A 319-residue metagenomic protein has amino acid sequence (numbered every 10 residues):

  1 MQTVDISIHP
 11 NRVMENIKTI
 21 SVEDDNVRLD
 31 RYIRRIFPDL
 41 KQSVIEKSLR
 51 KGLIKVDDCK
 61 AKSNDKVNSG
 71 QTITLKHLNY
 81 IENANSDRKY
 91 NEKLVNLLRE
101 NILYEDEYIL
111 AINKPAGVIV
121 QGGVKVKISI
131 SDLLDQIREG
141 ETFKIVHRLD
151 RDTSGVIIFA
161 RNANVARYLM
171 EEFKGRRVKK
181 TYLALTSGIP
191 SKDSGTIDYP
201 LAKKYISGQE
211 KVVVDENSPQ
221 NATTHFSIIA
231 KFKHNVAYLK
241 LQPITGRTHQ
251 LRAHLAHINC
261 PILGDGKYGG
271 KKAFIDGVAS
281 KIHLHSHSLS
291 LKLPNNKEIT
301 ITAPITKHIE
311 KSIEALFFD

Functional and structural regions predicted by a protein language model:
M1-S207, E298, I305-F317: RNA pseudouridine synthases
N83-A84, I206-Q209, N221-T223, Y268-F274: Short Pro/Gly-enriched beta-strand edge/turn motifs at strand-loop
K93-L97, D215-T224, H283-L284: Short coil-to-beta-strand transition motifs
I102, T186, F226-I228, I262: Conserved hydrophobic positions within beta-strands
V126-I130, L134, A163-V165, K203 (+1 more regions): Pseudouridine synthase
R148-R151, S218, K231: A short beta-turn/loop motif at secondary-structure boundaries
I229, Q242, K292-P294: A generic structural motif
